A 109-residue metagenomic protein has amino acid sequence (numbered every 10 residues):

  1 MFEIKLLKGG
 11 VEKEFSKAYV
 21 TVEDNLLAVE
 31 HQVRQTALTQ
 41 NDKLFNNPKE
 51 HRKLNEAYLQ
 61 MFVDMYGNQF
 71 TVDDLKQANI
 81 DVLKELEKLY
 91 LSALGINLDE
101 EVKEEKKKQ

Functional and structural regions predicted by a protein language model:
M1-R52: Short N-terminal mixed-charge amphipathic segments
N68-Q109: C-terminal charged interaction modules
